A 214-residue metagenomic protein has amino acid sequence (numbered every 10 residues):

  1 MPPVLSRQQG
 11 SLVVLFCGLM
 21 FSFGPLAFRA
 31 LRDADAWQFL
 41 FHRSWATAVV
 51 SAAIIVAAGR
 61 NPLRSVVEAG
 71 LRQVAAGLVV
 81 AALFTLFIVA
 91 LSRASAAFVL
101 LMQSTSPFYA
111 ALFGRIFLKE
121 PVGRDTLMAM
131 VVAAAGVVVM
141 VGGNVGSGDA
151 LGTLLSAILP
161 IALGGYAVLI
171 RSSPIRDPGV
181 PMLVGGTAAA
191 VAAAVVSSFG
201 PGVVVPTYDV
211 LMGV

Functional and structural regions predicted by a protein language model:
M1-F41, L78, L86, A135 (+4 more regions): Glycine-/small-residue-enriched transmembrane alpha-helix faces in small-molecule transporters and effluxers
G10-V14, V67-G77, V122-A134, G152-S156 (+1 more regions): Cytoplasmic-side transmembrane-helix entry/capping segments in multi-pass membrane proteins
F21, G59-F98, Q103, V139: Specific transmembrane alpha-helical segments of multi-pass solute transporters/efflux pumps, especially DMT/EamA
Q38-V49, I88-K119, L159: Specific alpha-helical transmembrane segments that line the substrate/conduction pathway and gating interfaces
S51, I55, V80, F113 (+3 more regions): Hydrophobic transmembrane alpha-helices of multi-pass small-molecule transport proteins
S51-R64, F108-V122, G164-R176: C-terminal ends of transmembrane helices
V67, L100-Q103, I116-V139, G146-T153 (+1 more regions): Loop-to-transmembrane alpha-helix entry segments
V89-A94, G142-A150, S172, F199-T207: Membrane-interface helix caps and helix-loop-helix hairpins in membrane proteins
